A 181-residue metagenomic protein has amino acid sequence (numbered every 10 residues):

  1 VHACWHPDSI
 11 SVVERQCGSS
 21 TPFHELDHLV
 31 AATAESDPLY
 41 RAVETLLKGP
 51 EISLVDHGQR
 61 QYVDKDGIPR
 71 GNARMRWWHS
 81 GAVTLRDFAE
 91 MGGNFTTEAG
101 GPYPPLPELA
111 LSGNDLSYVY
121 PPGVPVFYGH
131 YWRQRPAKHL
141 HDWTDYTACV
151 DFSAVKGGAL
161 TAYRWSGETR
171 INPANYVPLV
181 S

Functional and structural regions predicted by a protein language model:
V1-S181: Feature recognizes metal-dependent phosphohydrolase scaffolds
